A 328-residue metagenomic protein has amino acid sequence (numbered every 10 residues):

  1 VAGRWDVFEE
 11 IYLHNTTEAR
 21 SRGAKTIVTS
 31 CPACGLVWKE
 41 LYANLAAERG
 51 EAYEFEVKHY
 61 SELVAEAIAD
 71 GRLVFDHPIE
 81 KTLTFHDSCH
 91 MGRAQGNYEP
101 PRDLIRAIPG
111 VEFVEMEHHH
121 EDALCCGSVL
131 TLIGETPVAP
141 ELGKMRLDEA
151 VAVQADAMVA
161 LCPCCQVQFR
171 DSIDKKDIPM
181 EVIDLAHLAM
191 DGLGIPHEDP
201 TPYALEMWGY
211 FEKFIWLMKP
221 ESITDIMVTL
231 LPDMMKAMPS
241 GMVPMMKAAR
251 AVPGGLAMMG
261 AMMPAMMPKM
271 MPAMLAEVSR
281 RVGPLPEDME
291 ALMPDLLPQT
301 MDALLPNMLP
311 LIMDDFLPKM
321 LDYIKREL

Functional and structural regions predicted by a protein language model:
V1-A273, Y323-I324, L328: Iron-sulfur cluster-binding electron-transfer modules in prokaryotic oxidoreductases
A276-P294, P298, D302, P306 (+2 more regions): N-terminal targeting/disorder module
